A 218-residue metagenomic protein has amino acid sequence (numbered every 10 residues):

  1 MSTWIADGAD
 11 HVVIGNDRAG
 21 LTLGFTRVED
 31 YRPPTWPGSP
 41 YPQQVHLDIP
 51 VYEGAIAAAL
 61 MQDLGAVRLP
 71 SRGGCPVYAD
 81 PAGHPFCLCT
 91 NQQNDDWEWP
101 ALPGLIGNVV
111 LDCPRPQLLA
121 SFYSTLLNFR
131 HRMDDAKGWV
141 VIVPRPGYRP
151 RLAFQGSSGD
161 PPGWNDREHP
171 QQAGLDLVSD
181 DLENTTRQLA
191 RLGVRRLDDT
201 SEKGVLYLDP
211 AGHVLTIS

Functional and structural regions predicted by a protein language model:
M1-E29, I56-V77, L111-Q155, N184-L192 (+2 more regions): Core segments of cupin and vicinal oxygen chelate
D30-W36, D95-D96, G159-W164: A short, acidic/glycine-rich surface segment
P42-I49, C89-M133, P170-L177: N-terminal beta-strand motif that seeds the catalytic metal site of vicinal oxygen chelate
P42-Q93: Extended, hydrophobic interaction surfaces within ordered domains
D80-F86, Y123, D209-V214: Short, glycine-anchored, charge-dense loop/turn motifs used at functional sites
L88-D95, G156, I217-S218: Short beta->alpha transition motifs characteristic of CBS
I142-V143, P150-Q171, D176-V178: Acidic/His-leaning functional-site neighborhoods
G174-L177, L182, Q188, R195-D198 (+2 more regions): C-terminal functional regions that serve as terminal interaction/effector modules
